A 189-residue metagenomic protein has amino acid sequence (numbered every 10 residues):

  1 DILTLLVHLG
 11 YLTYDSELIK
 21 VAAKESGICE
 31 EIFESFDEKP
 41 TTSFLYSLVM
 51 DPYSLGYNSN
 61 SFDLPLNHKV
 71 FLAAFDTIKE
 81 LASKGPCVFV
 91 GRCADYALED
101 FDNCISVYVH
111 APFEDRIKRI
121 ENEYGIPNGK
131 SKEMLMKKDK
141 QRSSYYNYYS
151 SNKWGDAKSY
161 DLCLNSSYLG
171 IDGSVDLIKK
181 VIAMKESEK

Functional and structural regions predicted by a protein language model:
D1-T4, L9-K24: Short beta-strand-centered segment that lines the nucleotide-binding/catalytic pocket of NTP-utilizing
E17-P86: ATP-dependent small-molecule kinase phosphotransfer cores that center on conserved nucleotide phosphate-binding segments
E38-Y53, P127-D172: Small-molecule kinase domains that catalyze NTP-dependent phosphoryl transfer to phosphate-bearing small molecules
F75, I171-K179: Short, amphipathic alpha-helical "lid/cap" segments that border enzyme active or binding sites
L81, A94-F101: RNA pseudouridine synthases
A94-Y96, A111-R116, L169-G170: Conserved nucleotide-binding/hydrolysis micro-motifs of P-loop NTPases
D100-E123, N128-K138: Conserved phosphate-donor/acceptor-positioning beta-strand/loop module used by diverse small-molecule
